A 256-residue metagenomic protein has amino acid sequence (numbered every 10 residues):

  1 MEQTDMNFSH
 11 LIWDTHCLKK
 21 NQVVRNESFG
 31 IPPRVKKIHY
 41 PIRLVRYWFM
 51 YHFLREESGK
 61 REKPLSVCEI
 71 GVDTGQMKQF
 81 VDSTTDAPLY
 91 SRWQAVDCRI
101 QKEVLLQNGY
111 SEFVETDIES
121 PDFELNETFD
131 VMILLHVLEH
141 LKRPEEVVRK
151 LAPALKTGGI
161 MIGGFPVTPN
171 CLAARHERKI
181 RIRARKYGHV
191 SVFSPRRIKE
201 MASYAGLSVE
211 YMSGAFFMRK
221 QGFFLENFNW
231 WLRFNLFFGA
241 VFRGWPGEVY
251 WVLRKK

Functional and structural regions predicted by a protein language model:
M1-E127, V131, V148, M212-F217 (+2 more regions): Conserved N-terminal segment of class I S-adenosyl-L-methionine
D5-H16, K20-L44, W48, K142-P153 (+1 more regions): S-adenosyl-L-methionine-dependent methyltransferase catalytic module, highlighting the catalytic core
L65, L135, I160: Hydrophobic "anchor" residues on beta-strands that sit immediately upstream of conserved functional sites
T74-G75, I100, L138, T168-N170: Alpha-helix N-cap/helix-start and coil->helix boundary motif
Y90-S91, G159-M161: A conserved nucleotide-sugar
V131-V137: A short beta-strand submotif of the Rossmann-like class I SAM-dependent methyltransferase core that lines
